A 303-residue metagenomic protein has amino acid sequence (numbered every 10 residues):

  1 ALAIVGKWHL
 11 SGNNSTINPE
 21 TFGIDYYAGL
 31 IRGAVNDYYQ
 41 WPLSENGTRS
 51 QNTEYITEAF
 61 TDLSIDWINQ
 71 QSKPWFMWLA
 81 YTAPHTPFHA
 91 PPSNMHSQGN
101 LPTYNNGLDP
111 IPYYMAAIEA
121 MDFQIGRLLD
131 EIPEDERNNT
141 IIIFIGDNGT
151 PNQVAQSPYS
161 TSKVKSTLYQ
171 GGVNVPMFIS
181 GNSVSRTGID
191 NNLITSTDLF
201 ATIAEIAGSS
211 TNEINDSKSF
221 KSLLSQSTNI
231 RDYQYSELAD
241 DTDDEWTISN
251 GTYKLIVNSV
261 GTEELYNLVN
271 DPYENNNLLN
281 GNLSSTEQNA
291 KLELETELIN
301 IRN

Functional and structural regions predicted by a protein language model:
A1-A3, F22-Y26, Q71-M77, E136-I142 (+3 more regions): Loop/turn elements at helix/coil->beta-strand transitions in domains of secreted/extracellular proteins
K7, S64, F76-L79, I203 (+1 more regions): A short aromatic-rich beta-strand->coil structural motif
H9-W75, Y81-A116: Formylglycine-dependent
S15-G23, D130-S185, T195: Histidine-centered active-site microenvironments of extracellular/periplasmic hydrolases and transferases
I17, D25-Y26, T150-Q156, K163 (+5 more regions): C-terminal cap/loop subdomain of S1 sulfatases and analogous C-terminal strand-loop tails that border
S50-F60, L108-F123, S162-M177, V184-A201 (+3 more regions): A short beta-strand-to-alpha-helix junction
W75-A80, Y114, I118, I125 (+5 more regions): Beta-strand elements within well-structured catalytic alpha/beta cores of enzymes that handle phosphate/sulfate esters
P91, P151, L199, G261-T262 (+2 more regions): Long, internal low-complexity/basic segments
